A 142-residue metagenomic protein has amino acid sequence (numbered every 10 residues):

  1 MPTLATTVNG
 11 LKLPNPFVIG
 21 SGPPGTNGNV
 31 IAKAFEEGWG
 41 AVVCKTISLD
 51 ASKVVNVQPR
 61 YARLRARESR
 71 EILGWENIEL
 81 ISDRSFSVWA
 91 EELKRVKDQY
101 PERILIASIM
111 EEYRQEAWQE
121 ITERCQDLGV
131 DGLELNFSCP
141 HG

Functional and structural regions predicted by a protein language model:
T3-L13, P23, G28-G142: Active-site entrance/lid segments in N-terminal catalytic domains of soluble metabolic enzymes
F17-S21: Short, hydrophobic/glycine-enriched beta-strand segments
